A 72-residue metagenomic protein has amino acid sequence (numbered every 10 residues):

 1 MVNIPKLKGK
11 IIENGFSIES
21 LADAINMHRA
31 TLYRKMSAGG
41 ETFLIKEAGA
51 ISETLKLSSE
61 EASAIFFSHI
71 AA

Functional and structural regions predicted by a protein language model:
N3-P5, R29-A30: Coiled-coil-like amphipathic alpha-helices with heptad-repeat character
K6-G9, N14-G15, R34, E41 (+2 more regions): Short, charged recognition helix plus adjacent turn of helix-turn-helix-like nucleic-acid-binding domains
I12, L21-A22, L44-K46: A short linear-motif detector with a strong N-terminal bias
G15-R34: Short alpha-helical DNA-recognition segment
E47-S52: Hydrophobic micro-packing sites on short alpha-helices
